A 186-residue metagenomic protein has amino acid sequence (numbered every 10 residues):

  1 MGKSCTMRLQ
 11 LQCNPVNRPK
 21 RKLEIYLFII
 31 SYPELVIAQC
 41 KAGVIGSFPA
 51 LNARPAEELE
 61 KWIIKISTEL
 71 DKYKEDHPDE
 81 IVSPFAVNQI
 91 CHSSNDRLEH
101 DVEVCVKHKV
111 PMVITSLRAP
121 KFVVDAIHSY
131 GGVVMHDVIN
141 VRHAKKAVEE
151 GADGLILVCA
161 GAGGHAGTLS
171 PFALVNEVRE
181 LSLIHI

Functional and structural regions predicted by a protein language model:
M1-S182: Active-site entrance/lid segments in N-terminal catalytic domains of soluble metabolic enzymes
I184-I186: Conserved small/polar residues in nucleotide/adenosyl-binding loops
